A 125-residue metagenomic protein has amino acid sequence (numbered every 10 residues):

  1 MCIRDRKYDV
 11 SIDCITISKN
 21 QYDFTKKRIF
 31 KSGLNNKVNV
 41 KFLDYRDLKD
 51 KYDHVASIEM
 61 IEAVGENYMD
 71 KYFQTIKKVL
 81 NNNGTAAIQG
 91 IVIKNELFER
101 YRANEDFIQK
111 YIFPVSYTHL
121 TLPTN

Functional and structural regions predicted by a protein language model:
M1-I3, T118-T124: Conserved small/polar residues in nucleotide/adenosyl-binding loops
S11-T16: Conserved SAM-binding motif I beta-strand of class I
T25-K26: Conserved SAM-binding loop
G33-Y45: Conserved SAM-binding strand-loop segment of SAM-dependent methyltransferases
R46-V55: A short acidic, Gly/Pro-enriched loop at the edge of an enzyme's catalytic core that lines a small-molecule cofactor
D70-N82: A short glycine-rich, Lys/Arg-flanked "PGG" loop and its adjoining helix->strand segment in the class I
N83-G90: Conserved beta-strand signature within the Rossmann-like core of class I S-adenosyl-L-methionine
N95-P114: Short, glycine-/aromatic-enriched active-site segment of Class I SAM-dependent methyltransferases
